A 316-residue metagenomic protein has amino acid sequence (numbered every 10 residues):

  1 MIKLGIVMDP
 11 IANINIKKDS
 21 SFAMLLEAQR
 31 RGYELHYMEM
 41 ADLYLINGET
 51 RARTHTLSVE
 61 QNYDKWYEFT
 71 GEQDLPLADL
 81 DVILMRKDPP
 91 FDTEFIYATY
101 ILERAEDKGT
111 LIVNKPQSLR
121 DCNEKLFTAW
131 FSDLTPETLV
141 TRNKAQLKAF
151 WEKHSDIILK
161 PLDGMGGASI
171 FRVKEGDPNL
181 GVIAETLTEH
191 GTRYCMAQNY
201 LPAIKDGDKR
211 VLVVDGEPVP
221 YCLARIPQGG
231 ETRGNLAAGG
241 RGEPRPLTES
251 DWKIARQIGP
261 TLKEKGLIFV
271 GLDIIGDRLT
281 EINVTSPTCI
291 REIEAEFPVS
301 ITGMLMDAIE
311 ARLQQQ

Functional and structural regions predicted by a protein language model:
I2, I14-K17, P246-Q316: ATP-dependent carboxylate activation and anion-phosphoryl transfer catalytic cores that bind Mg-ATP to form
I6, L84-M85, Q198: Redox-cofactor binding/interface segments in oxidoreductases and associated redox assembly factors
M8-K17, Y33, Y44-T50, A224-G230 (+3 more regions): Charge-biased, low-complexity intrinsically disordered regions
N13-V140: Conserved N-proximal alpha/beta basic substrate-recognition cap immediately N-terminal to, or forming the N-lobe
S21, K144-A145, E152-D156, G166-I254 (+1 more regions): Phosphate-binding site of ATP-dependent enzymes
Q29, E106, W151-E152, K263: Anion (oxyanion) recognition and catalysis
H36, I112-V113, I158, M196-Q198: Structural detector of well-ordered beta-strand residues that form the stable sheet scaffold of enzyme domains
P116-R120, R225-P227, I275-R278: Short glycine-enriched loops at secondary-structure junctions
